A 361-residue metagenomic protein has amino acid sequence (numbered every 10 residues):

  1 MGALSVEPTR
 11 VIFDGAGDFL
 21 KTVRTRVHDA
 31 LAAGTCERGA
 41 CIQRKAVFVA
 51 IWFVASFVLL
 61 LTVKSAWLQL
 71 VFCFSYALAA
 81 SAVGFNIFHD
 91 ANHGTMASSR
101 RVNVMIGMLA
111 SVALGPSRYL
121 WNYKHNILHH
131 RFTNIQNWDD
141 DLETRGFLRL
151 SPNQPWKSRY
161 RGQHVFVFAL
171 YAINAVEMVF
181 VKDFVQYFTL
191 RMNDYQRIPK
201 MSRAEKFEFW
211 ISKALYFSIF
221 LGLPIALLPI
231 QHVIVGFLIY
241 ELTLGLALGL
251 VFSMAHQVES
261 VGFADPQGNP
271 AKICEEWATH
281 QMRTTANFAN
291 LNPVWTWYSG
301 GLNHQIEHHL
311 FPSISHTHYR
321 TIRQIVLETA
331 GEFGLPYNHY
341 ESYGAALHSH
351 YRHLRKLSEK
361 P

Functional and structural regions predicted by a protein language model:
M1-A3: N-terminal transmembrane signal-anchor/hairpin module of polytopic inner-membrane proteins
S5-H28, I173-L190: Short, charged cytosolic
E7-G17, T35-R38, L114-R118: Short intracellular "coupling" helices and adjacent cytoplasmic loop segments at the cytosolic face of multi-pass
R24-A46: Membrane-interface, cytosolic juxtamembrane amphipathic helix immediately N-terminal to a transmembrane helix, enriched
R38-G84, S111, P116, G162-E177 (+1 more regions): Alpha-helical bilayer-embedded segments of polytopic membrane proteins, i.e., transmembrane/intramembrane helices
S75-P199, N269-S358: Membrane-embedded catalytic scaffold of the fatty acid hydroxylase/desaturase
Y240-S253, Q257-V258, L327-P336: C-terminal, active-site-flanking charged/polar segments
G249-W277: C-terminal, non-catalytic macromolecule-binding modules
